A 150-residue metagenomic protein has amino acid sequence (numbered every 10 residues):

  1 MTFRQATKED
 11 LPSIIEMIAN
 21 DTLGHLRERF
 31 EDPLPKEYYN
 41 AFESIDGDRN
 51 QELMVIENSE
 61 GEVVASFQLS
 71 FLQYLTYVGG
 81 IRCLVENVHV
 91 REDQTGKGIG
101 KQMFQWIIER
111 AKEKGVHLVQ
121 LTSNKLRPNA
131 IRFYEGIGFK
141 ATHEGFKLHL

Functional and structural regions predicted by a protein language model:
T2-E16: A short beta-loop-alpha structural element at the N-terminal edge of CoA-dependent acyl/N-acetyltransferase catalytic
T22-A41: Conserved GNAT-fold acetyl-CoA-binding loop/helix
E43-V55, L84: A short helix-loop-beta-strand connector motif used in the catalytic cores of GNAT acetyltransferases and, in some
V55, E62-F71, H89: Conserved beta-strand in the GNAT
Y74-V85, T95, T142: A conserved beta-turn-beta hairpin within the catalytic core of GNAT-like acetyltransferases that forms part
N87-V90, G96-E109, G136: Conserved acetyl-CoA-binding loop-helix of GNAT-fold acetyltransferases
K101, K125-H143, L148: Conserved active-site alpha-helix within GNAT-family acetyltransferase domains
F104, A111-T122: Conserved GNAT acetyl-CoA-binding A-motif
